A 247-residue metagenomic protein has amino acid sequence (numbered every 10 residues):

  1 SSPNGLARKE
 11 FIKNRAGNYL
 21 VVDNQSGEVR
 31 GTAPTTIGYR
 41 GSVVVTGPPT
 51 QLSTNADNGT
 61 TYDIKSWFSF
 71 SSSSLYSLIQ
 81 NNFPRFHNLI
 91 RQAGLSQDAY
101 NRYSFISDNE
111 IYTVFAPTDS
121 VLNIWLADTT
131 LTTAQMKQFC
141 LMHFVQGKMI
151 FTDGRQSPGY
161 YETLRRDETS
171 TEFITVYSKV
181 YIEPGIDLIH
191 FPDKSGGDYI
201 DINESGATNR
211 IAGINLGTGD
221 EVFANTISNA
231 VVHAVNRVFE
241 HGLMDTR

Functional and structural regions predicted by a protein language model:
S1-R247: Mature, structured domains of secreted/extracytosolic soluble proteins
